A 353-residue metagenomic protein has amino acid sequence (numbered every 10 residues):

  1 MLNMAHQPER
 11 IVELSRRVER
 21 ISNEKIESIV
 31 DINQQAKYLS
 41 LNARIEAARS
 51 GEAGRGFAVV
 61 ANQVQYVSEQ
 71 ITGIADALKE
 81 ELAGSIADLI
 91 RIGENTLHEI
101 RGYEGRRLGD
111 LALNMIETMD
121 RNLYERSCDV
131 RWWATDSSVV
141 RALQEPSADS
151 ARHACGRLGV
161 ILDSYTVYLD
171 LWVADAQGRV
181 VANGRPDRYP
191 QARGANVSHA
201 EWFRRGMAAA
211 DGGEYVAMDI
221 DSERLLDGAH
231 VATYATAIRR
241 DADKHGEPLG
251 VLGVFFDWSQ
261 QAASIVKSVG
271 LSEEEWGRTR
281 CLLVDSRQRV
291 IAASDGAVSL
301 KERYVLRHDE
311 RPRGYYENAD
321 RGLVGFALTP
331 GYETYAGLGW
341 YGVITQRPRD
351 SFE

Functional and structural regions predicted by a protein language model:
M1-R16, E99-G102: Short, charge-rich amphipathic alpha-helices with coiled-coil/heptad character
S15-I45, A77-D88: Alpha-helical coiled-coil
N33-L78: EAAAR-patterned alpha-helical heptad-repeat segments
N42, V173-D187, D243-K244, C281-I291: Short, glycine-anchored, charge-dense loop/turn motifs used at functional sites
G102-G212, V266: Extracytoplasmic/periplasmic sensory segments of membrane signal-transduction proteins
A154-S164, V251-S299, R307-H308, F352: Solvent-exposed, extracytoplasmic
N183-F256, Y315-A319, L323: Extracytoplasmic/periplasmic ligand-binding sensor regions of membrane-associated signaling proteins
A297, K301-E353: Extracellular/periplasmic juxtamembrane segments that couple receptor/chemosensory ectodomains to their
